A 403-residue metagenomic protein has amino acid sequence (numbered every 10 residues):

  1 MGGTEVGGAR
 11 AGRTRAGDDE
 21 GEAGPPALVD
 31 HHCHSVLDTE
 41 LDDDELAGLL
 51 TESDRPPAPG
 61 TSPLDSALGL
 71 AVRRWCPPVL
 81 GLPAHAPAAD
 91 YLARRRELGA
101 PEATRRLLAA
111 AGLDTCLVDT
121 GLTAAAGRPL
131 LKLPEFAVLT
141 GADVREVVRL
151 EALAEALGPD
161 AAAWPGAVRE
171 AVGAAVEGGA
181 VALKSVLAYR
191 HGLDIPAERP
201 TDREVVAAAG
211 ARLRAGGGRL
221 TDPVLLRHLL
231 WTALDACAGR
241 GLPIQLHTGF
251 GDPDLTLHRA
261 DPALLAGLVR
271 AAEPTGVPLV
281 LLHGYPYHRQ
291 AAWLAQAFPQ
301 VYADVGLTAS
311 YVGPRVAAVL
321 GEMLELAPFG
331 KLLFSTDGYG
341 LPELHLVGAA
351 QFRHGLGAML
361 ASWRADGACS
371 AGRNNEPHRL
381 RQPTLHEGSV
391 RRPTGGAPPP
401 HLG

Functional and structural regions predicted by a protein language model:
G2-G3, G7-H31, D38, D43-L82 (+3 more regions): Mid-to-C-terminal alpha-helical segments outside catalytic/metal-binding sites
H32, C116, L183, H247 (+2 more regions): Conserved, mostly hydrophobic/aromatic
H34, G121, R149-E155, V186-R190 (+4 more regions): Active-site beta-loop-alpha junctions enriched in small/polar residues
V36-E40, A124-R128, A156, R190-D194 (+2 more regions): Short catalytic/ligand-binding loop motif for oxyanion handling, primarily in non-cytosolic enzymes, centered on
D44-T140, E146, G166-G178: Alpha-helical scaffold segments that flank or form the walls of functional sites
E102, A171-E177, P196, A371 (+2 more regions): Extended recognition/assembly regions associated with phosphoester-bond processing machinery
L107-P243: Active-site gating/metal-coordination segments in enzymes
V206-F334: Catalytic pocket-lining loop regions of alpha/beta-barrel enzymes, especially the amidohydrolase/enolase/GH5 lineages
